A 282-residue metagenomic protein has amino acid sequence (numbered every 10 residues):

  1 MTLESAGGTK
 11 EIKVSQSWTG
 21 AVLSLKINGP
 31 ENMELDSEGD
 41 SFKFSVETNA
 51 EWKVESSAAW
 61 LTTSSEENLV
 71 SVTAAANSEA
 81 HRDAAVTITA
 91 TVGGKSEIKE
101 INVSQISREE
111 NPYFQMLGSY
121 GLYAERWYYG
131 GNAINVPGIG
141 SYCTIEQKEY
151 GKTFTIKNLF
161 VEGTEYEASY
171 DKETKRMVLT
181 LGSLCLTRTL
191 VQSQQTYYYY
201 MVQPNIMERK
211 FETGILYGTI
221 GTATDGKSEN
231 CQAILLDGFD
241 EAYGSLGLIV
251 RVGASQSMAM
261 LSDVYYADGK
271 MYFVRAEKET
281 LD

Functional and structural regions predicted by a protein language model:
M1-G7, A80-G93: A short beta-strand micro-motif common to beta-rich folds, especially ectodomain repeats
K13-G20, E97-Q115, Y199-Q203, A233-D282: Edge beta-strand at a domain terminus
A21-P30: Proline-enriched interdomain boundary motifs that mark the N-terminal boundary and often initiate the first structured
M33-E38: Short, solvent-exposed loop/linker segments at the N-terminal edge of repeated beta-sheet extracellular domains
S41-V72: Surface-exposed binding patches on compact interaction domains or structured appendages
A50-V54, A84, S141, T164: Short beta-strand/loop motifs in extracellular/secreted proteins, especially within beta-sandwich accessory domains
E110-G140, I156-N158: Tryptophan-anchored aromatic micro-motifs
G151-F239: Contiguous, well-ordered beta-strand patches that form the walls/edges of small beta-barrel/beta-sandwich domains
